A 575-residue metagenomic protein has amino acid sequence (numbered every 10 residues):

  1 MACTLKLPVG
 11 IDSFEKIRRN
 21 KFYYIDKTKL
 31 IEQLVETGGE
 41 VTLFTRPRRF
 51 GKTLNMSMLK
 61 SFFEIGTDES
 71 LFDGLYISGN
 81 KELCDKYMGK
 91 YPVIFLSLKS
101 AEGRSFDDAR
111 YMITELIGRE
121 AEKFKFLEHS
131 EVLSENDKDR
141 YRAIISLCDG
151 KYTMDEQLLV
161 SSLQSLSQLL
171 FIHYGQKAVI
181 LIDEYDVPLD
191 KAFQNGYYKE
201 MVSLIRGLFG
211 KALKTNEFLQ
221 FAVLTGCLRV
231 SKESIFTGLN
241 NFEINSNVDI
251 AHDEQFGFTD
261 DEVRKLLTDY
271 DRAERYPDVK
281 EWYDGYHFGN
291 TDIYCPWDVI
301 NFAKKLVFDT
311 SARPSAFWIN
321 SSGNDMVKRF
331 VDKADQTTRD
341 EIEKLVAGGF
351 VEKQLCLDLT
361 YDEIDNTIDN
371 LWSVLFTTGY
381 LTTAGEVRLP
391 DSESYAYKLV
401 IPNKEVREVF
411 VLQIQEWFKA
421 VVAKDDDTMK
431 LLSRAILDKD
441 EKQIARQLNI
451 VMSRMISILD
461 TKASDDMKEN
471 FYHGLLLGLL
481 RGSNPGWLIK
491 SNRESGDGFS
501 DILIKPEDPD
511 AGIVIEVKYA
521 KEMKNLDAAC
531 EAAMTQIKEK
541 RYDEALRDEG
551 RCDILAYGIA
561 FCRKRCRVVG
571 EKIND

Functional and structural regions predicted by a protein language model:
M1-E64, E69-N80: Walker A/P-loop-proximal flanking segment of P-loop NTPase domains
V9-R18, D108, M112-V160, P188-F193: Conserved P-loop NTPase mechanochemical-coupling segment
G10, S61-F126: P-loop NTPase motor core
A121, S162-H173, E200-Q220, Y542-A545: Substrate-engagement module of ASCE P-loop NTPases
A178-L181, V187, Y197-G238: Sensor-1/coupling segment of RecA-like P-loop NTPase cores
S234-G238, N245-K304: Amphipathic alpha-helical segments of the small helical/lid subdomains adjacent to P-loop NTPase cores
F242, Y294-R541, C566-D575: Extended alpha-helical interface modules used as scaffolds for assembling large macromolecular complexes
A545, E549-D575: Domain-level recognition of nuclease-like catalytic cores that cleave nucleotide substrates
